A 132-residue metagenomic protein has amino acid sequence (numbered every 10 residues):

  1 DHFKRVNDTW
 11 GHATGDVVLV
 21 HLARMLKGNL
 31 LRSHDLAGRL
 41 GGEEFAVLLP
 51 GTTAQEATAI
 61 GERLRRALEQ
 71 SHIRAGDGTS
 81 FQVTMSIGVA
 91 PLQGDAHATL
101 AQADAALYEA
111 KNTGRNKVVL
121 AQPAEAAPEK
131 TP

Functional and structural regions predicted by a protein language model:
K4-K27, G38-G42, A46-V47, A54-E62 (+2 more regions): Conserved long alpha-helical elements within nucleotide-processing catalytic cores of c-di-GMP signaling and class III
D8, L48-T53, E69, L92-Q93 (+1 more regions): Residue-level recognition of strand-loop junctions within catalytic nucleotide-signaling folds
H12, T58-G61, A90-P132: Catalytic-core segments of nucleotide cyclases and related cyclic-nucleotide turnover enzymes
G28-H34, R66-G78, E109: Short catalytic/binding micro-motifs of nucleotide second-messenger systems
R39, L68-M85, T99: Catalytic core regions of nucleotide second-messenger enzymes
G42, T84, R115: ATP/adenylate-binding site constellation spanning eukaryotic-like Ser/Thr protein kinases, ABC-transporter
F45, M85-V89: A structural signal for short, well-ordered beta-strand segments
